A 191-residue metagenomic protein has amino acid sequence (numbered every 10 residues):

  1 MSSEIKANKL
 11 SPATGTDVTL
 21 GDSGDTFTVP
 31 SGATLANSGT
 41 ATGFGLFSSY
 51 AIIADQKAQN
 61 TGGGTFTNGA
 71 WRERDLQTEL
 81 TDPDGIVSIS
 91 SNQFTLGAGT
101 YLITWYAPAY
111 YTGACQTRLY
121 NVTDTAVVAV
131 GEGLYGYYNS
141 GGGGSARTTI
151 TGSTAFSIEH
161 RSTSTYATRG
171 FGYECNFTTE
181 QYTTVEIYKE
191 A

Functional and structural regions predicted by a protein language model:
M1-T67: Intrinsic low-complexity, repeat-rich intrinsically disordered segments enriched in small/flexible residues
G43-A191: Extracellular jelly-roll beta-sandwich "head" domains, especially the C-terminal globular C1q domain
